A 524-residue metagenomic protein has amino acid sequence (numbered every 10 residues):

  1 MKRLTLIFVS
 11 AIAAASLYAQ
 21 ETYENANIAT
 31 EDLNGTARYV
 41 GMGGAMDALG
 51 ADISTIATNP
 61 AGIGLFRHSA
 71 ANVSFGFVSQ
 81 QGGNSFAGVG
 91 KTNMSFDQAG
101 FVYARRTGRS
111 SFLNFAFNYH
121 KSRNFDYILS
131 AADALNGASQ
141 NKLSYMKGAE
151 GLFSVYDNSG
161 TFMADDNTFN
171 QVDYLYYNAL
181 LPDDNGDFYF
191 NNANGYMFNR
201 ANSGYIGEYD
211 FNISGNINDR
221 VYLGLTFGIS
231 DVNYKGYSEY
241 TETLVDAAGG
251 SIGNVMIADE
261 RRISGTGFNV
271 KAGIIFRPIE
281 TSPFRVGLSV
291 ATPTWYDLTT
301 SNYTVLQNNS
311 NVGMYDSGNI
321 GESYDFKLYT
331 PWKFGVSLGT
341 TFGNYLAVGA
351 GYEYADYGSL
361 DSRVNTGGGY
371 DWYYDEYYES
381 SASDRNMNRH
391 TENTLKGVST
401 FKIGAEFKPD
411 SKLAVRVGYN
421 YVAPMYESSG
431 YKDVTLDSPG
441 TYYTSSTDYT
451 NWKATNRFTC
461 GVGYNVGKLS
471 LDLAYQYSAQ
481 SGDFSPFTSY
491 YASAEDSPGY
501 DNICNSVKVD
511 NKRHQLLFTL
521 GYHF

Functional and structural regions predicted by a protein language model:
M1-Y23, L520, F524: Bacterial Sec-dependent N-terminal signal peptides
L4-F8, T22-T30, S85-V89: Generic N-terminal amphipathic/basic segments
A11-I12, H68, E353: Hydrophobic alpha-helical membrane-insertion segments
Q20-L33, Y39, V102-F524: Outer-membrane beta-barrel porins/channels
A37, L49-T58, I63-N136, G204-G207: Outer-membrane beta-barrel translocator/receptor signature
